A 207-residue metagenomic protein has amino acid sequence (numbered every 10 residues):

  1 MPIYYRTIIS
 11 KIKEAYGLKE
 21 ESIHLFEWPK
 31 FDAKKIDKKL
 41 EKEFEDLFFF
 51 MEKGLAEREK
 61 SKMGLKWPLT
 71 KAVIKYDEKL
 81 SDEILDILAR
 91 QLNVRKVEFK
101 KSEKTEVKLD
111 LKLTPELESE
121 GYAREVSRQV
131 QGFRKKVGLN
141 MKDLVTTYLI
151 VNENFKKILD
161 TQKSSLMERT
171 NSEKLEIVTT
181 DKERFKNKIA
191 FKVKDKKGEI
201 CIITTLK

Functional and structural regions predicted by a protein language model:
M1-K207: Feature 926 captures the class I aminoacyl-tRNA synthetase adenylation module centered on the KMSKS loop
